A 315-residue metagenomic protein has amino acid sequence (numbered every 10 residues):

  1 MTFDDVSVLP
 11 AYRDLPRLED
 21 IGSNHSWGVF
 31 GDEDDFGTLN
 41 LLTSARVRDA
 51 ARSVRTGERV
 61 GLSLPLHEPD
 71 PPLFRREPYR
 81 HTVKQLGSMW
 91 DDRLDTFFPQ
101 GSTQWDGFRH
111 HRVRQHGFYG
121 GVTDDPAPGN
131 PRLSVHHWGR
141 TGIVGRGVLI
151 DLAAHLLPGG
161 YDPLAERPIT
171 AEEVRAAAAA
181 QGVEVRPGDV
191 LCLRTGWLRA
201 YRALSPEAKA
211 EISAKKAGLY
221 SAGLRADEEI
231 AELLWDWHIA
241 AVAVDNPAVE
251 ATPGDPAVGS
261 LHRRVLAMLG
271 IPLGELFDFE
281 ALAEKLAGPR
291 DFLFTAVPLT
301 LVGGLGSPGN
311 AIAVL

Functional and structural regions predicted by a protein language model:
M1-L315: Active-/binding-site microenvironments in catalytic and ligand-binding cores
